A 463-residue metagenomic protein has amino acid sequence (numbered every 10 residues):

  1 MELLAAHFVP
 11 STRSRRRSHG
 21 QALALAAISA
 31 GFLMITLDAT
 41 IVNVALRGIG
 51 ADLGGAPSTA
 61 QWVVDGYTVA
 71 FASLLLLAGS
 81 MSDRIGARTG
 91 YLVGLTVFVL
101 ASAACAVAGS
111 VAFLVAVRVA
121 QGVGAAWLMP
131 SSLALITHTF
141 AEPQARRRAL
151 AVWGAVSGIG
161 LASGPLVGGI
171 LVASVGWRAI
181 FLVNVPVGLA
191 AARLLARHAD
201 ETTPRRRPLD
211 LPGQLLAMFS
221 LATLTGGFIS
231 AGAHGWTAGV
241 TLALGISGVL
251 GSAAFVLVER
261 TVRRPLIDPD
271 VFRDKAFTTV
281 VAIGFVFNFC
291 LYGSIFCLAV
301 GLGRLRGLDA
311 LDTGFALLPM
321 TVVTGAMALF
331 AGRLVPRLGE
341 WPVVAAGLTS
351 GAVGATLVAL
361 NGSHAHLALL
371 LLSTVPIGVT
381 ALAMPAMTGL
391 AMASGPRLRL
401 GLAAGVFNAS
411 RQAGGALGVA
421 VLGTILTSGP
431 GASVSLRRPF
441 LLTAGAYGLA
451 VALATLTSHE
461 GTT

Functional and structural regions predicted by a protein language model:
E2-A196, A328-F330, L338-E340, V344-A352 (+5 more regions): Transmembrane-helix bundle of Major Facilitator Superfamily
Q21-L46, P57, G226, G239-L244 (+2 more regions): 12-transmembrane solute porter fold
S73, W127, F219-A222, G293: Residue-level signal for the membrane-embedded core of alpha-helical transmembrane segments, especially mid-helix
D83, T137, A199, T225-A233 (+5 more regions): Membrane-water interface at transmembrane helix exits
A126-W127, L161-A162, L182-V183, R193 (+4 more regions): Hydrophobic alpha-helical transmembrane segments of integral membrane proteins, especially lipid-exposed positions
A151, A173-G284, C290, L308 (+3 more regions): Hydrophobic transmembrane-helix bundles of small-molecule transporters
